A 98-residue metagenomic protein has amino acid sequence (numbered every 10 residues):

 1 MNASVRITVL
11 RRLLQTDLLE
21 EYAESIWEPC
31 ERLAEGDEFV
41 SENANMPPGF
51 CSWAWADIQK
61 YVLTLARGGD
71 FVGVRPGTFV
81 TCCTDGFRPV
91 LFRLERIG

Functional and structural regions predicted by a protein language model:
M1-A3, A34: Function-determining sites in protein domains
S4-E20: Short, basic/aromatic beta-hairpin or loop at an interaction surface
S4-T8, E38-V40, L91-R93: Ser/Thr- (and often Asn-) enriched beta-sheet segments in non-cytosolic proteins
L13, N43-G49: Short, charged beta-turn/beta-strand-edge "cap" motif at the junction between a beta-strand and an adjacent loop
L18, S25, W53, Y61: Catalytic cores and adjacent flexible loops of soluble metabolic enzymes that perform enolate/carbanion chemistry on
E20-N45: Short, flexible N-terminal segments of the mature chain
W55-G98: Short, compact, well-ordered microdomains
